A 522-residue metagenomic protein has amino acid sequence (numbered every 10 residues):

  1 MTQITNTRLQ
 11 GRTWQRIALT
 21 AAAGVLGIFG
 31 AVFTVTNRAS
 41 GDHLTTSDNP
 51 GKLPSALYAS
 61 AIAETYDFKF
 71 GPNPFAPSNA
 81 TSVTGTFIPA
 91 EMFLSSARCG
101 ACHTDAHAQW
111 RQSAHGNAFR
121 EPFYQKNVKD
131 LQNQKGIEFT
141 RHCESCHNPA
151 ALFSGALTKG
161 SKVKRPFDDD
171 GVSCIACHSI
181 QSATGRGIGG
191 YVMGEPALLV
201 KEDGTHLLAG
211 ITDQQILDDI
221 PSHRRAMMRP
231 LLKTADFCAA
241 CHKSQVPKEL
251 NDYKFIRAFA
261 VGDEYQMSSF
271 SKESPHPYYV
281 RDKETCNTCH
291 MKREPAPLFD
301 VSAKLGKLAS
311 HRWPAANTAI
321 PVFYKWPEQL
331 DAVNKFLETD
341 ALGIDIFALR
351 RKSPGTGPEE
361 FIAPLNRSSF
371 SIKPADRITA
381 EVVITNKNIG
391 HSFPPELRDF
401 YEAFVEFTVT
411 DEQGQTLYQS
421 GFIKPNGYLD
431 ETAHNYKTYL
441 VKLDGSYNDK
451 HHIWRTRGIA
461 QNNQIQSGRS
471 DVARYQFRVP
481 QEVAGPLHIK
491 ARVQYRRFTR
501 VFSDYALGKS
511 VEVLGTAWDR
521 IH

Functional and structural regions predicted by a protein language model:
M1-G11: N-terminal secretory signal peptides that target proteins for export/translocation
L9-A21: N-terminal Sec-pathway targeting helices
L19-V32: Hydrophobic membrane-insertion alpha-helices, especially the h-region of bacterial N-terminal signal peptides
V32-T46: Signal peptide processing junction and immediate N-terminal pro/mature segment of secreted/exported proteins
H43-A90, A106-F139, G155-R457, N462-S467 (+2 more regions): Primarily the internal scaffold of c-type cytochrome electron-transfer domains, especially repeated/multiheme c-type
F139-F153: Long, hydrophobic/aromatic-enriched structural stretches that serve as scaffold segments
